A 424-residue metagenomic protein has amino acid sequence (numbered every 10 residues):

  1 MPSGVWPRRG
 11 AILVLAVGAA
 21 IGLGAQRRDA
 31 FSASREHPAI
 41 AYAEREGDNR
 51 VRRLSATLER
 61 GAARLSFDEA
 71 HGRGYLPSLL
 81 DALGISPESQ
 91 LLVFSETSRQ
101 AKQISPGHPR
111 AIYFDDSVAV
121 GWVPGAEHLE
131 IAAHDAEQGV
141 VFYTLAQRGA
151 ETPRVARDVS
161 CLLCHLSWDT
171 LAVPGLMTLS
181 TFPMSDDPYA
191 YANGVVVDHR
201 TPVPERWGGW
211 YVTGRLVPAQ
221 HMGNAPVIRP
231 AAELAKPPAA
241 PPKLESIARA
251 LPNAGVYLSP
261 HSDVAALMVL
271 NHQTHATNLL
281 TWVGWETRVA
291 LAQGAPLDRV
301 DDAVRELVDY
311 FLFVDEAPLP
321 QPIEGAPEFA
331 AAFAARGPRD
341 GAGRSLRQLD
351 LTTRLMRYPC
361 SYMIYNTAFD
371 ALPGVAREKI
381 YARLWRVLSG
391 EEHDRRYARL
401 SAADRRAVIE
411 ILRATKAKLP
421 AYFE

Functional and structural regions predicted by a protein language model:
M1-W6: N-terminal secretory signal peptides that target proteins for export/translocation
G10-A20: Bacterial N-terminal signal peptides
I21-S32: Bacterial Sec-dependent signal peptides at the C-terminal "C-region" and cleavage site
R27, G121-L312, L355-E424: Sequence context surrounding c-type heme c attachment/ligation sites in exported
A30-A126: N-terminal alpha-helical interaction blocks
R50-T57, H71-S78, S246, E306 (+3 more regions): Exposed alpha-helical structural elements
L79-S86, Q90, Y310, V314 (+2 more regions): Generic N-terminal helix/loop capping motif
G284-W285, V289-A292, L312, E316-M356 (+1 more regions): Mature extracytoplasmic or organellar-lumen-exposed domains after removal of signal/transit peptides
